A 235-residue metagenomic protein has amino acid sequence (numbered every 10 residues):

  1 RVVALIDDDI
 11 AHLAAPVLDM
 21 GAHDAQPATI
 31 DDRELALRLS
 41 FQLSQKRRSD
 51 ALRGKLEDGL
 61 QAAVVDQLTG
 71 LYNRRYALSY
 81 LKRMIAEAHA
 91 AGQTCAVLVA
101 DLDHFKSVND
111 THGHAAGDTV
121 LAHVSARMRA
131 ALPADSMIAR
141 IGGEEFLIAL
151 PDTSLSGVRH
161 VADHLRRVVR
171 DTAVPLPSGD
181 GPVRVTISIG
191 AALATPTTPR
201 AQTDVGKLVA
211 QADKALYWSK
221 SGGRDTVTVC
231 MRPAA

Functional and structural regions predicted by a protein language model:
R1-D9: A short, hydrophobic beta-strand element within the central beta-sheet of small alpha/beta folds
H12-D19, H23-Q67, R75-A86, S136-M137 (+1 more regions): Signal-transducing coiled-coil linker helices
G59-S79, A100-H114, A122: Conserved nucleotide-binding and Mg2+-coordinating catalytic segments in signaling enzymes
L78-H112, M128, A139: Active-site-proximal structural segments of metal-dependent nucleotidyl cyclase/transferase enzymes
F105, V124, I138-I141, F146 (+1 more regions): Hydrophobic framework residues that shape the active-site pocket of cyclic nucleotide turnover catalytic cores
S125-A126, G157-P175, Q211-D213: Alpha-helical scaffold within the catalytic cores of cyclic-nucleotide enzymes
R140, V158, V169-I187, K220: Catalytic core regions of nucleotide second-messenger enzymes
R159, A194-A235: Catalytic-core segments of nucleotide cyclases and related cyclic-nucleotide turnover enzymes
